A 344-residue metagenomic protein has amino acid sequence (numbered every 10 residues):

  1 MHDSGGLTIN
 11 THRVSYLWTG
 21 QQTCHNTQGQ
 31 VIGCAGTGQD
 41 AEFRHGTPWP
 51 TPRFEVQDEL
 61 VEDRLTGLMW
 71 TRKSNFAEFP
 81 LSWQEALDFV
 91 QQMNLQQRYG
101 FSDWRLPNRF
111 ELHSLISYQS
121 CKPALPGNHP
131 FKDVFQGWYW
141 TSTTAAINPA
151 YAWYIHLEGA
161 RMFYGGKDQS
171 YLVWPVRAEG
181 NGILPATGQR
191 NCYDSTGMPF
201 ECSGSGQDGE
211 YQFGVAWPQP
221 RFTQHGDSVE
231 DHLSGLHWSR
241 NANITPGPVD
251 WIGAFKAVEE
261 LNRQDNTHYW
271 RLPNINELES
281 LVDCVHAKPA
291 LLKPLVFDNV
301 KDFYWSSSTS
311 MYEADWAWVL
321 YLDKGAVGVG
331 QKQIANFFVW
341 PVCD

Functional and structural regions predicted by a protein language model:
M1-R105, R109-R271, I275-D344: Glycine-aromatic-enriched surface loops/turns that form tight recognition elements
